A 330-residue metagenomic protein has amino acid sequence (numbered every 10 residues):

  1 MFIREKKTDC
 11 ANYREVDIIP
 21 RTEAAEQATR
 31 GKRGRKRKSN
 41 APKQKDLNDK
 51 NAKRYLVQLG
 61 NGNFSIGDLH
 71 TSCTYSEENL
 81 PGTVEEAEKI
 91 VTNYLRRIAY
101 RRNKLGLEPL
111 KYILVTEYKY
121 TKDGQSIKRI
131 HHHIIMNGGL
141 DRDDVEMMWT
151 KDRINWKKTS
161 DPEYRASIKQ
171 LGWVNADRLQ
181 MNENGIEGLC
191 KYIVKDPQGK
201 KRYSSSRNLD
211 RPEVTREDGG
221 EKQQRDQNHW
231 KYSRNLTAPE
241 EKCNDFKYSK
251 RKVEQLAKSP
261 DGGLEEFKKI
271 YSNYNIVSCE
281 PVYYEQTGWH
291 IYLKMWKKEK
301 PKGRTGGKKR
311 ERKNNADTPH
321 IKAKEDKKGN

Functional and structural regions predicted by a protein language model:
M1-K128, G138-N330: Right-hand nucleic-acid polymerase module
